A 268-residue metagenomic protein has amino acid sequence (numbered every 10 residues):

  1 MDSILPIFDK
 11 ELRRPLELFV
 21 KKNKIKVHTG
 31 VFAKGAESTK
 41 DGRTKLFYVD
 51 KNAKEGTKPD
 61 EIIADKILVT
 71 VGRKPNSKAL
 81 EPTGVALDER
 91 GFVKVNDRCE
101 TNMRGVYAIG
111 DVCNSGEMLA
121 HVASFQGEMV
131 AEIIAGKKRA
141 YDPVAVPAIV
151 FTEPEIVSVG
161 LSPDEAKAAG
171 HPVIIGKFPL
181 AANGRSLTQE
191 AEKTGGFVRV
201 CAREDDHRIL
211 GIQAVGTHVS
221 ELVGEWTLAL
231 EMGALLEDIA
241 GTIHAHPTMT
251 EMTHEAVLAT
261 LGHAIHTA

Functional and structural regions predicted by a protein language model:
M1-D50, E55-K58, G116-S124, E132-E165: Rossmann-like dinucleotide-binding cores of NAD(P)H-dependent redox enzymes
F19-N23, T70, K74, T83 (+8 more regions): Change "in soluble alpha/beta enzymes" to "in soluble alpha/beta proteins
K26-H28, Y107, I174-G176: General small-molecule cofactor/ligand-binding pocket signal
G35, G84, R98, R199-C201: Short, surface-exposed charged micro-motifs
K40, E89, E204-D206: Short acidic-glycine loop/turn motifs at beta-strand connectors
K40, G84-A86, Q189-G195: Short loop/turn motifs at secondary-structure junctions and domain boundaries
D60-I134, E221: FAD-site-proximal beta/loop scaffold in flavoenzymes
F151-S162, K167-A268: Flexible, glycine-rich terminal cap/loop adjacent to redox cofactors in electron-transfer oxidoreductases
